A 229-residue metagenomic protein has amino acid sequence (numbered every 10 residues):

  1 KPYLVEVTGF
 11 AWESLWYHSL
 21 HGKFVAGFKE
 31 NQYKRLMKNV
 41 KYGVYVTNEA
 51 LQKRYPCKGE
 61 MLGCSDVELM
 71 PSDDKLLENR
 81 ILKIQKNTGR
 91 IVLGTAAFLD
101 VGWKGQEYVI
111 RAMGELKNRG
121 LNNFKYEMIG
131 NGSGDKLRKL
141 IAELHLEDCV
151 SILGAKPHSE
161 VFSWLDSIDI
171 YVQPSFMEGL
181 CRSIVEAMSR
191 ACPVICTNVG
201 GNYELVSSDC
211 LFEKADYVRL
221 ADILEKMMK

Functional and structural regions predicted by a protein language model:
S14, A26, E30-I81: A short, active-site helix/loop in glycosyltransferases that binds the activated sugar's phosphate group
I81-K104, I110-M113: Conserved donor-binding/catalytic core segment of Leloir-type glycosyltransferases
A96-D100, I110, F124-R138, G154-A155: Glycosyltransferase donor-sugar binding loop
R138-K156: Nucleotide-activated donor-binding/catalytic signature segment of Leloir-type glycosyltransferases, i.e., the conserved
A155-K156, S163-I168: Short alpha-helical donor nucleotide-sugar binding micro-motif in glycosyltransferases
F176: Aromatic "clamp/platform" in nucleotide-sugar-dependent glycosyltransferases that forms part of the donor/acceptor
I184, P193-C196: Short hydrophobic beta-strand element within catalytic cores of glycosyltransferases and related nucleotide-activated
D209-V218, K226-M228: Conserved acidic donor-binding segment of nucleotide-sugar-dependent glycosyltransferases
